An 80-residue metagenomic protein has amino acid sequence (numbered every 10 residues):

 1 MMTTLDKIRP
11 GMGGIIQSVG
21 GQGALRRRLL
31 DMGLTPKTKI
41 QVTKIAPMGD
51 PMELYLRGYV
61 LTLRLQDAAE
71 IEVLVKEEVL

Functional and structural regions predicted by a protein language model:
M1-K7: Ubiquitin-like/PB1-type beta-grasp interaction modules and other compact soluble beta-rich domains
M2, L25-R28: Short alpha-helix capping/helix-loop boundary micro-motifs
S18-Q22: A structural micro-motif recognizing beta-strand termini and the immediately following turn/loop segments
G33, K44, Y55: Conserved functional loop/turn residues at catalytic and ligand-binding sites
M48-L80: C-terminal structural segments of small proteins and small subunits
